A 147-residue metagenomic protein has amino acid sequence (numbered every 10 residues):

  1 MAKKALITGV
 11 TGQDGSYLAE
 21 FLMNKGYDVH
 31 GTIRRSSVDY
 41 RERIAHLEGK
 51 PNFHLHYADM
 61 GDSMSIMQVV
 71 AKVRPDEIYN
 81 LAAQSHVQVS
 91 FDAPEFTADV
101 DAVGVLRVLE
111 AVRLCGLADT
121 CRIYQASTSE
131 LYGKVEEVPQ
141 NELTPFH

Functional and structural regions predicted by a protein language model:
M1-H147: N-terminal Rossmann-like NAD(P)+-binding domain of SDR-like oxidoreductases, especially those catalyzing
